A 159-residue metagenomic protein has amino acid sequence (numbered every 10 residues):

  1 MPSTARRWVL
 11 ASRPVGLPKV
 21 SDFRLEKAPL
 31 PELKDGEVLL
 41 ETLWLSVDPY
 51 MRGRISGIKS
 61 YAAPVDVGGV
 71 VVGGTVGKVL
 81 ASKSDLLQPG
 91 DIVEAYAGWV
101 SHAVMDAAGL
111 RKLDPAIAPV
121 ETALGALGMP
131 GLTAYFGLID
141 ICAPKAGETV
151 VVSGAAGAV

Functional and structural regions predicted by a protein language model:
P2-W8: Short structural boundary motif marking the start of a folded domain
R6, E37-L39, T149: Residues that mark the start of a beta-strand
R7, T42, A134: Terminal peptide-recognition signature
A11-V15, L45-V47: Short polar catalytic/cofactor-binding loops
L17-P29: Short glycine/threonine/proline-enriched tight-turn/helix- or strand-capping micro-motif at secondary-structure
P29-V47, I55-W99: Glycine-rich beta-strand-centered segment in the early N-terminal region that forms part of a ligand/cofactor-binding
V71-K78, P89-G154: NAD(P)H dinucleotide-binding glycine-rich loop of Rossmann-like/cofactor-binding domains, especially the beta1-alpha1
A158: NAD(P)H-binding Rossmann-fold N-terminus in SDR/SDR-like oxidoreductases, specifically the glycine-rich beta1-alpha1
